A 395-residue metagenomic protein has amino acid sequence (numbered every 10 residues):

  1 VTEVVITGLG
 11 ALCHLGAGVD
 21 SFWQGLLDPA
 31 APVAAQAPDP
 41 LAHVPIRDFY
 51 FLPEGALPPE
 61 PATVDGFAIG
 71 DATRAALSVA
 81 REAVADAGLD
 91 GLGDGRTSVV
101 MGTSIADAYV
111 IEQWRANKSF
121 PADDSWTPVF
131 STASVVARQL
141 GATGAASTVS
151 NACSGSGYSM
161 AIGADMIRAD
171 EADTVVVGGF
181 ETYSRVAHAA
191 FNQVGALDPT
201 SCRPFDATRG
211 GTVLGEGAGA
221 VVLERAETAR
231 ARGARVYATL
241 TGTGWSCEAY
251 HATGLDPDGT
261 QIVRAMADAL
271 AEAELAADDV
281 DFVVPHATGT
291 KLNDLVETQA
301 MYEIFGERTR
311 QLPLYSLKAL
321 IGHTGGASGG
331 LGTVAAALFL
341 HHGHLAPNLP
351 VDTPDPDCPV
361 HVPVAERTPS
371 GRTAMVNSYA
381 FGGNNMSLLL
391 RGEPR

Functional and structural regions predicted by a protein language model:
V1, A34-S78, T103-R115, S119-I162 (+4 more regions): Conserved catalytic cysteine-centered active-site region of acyl-thioester-dependent Claisen-condensing enzymes
V1, A87-V100, A116-S125, S134-A146 (+7 more regions): Structural signature of cysteine-dependent C-C bond-forming condensing enzymes
V1-G66, T103, E227-T239, V334-N348 (+2 more regions): ACP-dependent fatty acid/polyketide chain-elongation machinery
V1-L9, C13, G66-G93: N-terminal amphipathic, basic-rich helices that act as targeting or association modules
E3-T7, L27-A35, S201-A273, D281-F282: Condensing-enzyme catalytic core mediating Claisen C-C bond formation in acyl metabolism
G8, L26, A80, V99 (+10 more regions): Conserved small-residue
H14, S104-I105, A152, T290 (+2 more regions): Glycine-rich phosphate/pyrophosphate-binding beta-alpha loops
L27, A35, S119, A161 (+5 more regions): Glycine-/small-residue-rich "gating" segment that lines the acyl/pantetheine channel and substrate pocket
